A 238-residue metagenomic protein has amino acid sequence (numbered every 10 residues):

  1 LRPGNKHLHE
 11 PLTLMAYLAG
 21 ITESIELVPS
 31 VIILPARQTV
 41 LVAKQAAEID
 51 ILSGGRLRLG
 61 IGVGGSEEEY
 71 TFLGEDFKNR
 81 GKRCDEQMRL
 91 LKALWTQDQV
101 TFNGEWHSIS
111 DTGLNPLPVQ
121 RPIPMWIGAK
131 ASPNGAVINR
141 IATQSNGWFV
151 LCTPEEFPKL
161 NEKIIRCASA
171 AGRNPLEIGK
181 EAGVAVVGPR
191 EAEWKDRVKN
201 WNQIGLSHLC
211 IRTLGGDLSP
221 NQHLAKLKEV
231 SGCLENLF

Functional and structural regions predicted by a protein language model:
L1-F238: Active-site-adjacent structural elements that line small-molecule/cofactor binding pockets in enzymes
